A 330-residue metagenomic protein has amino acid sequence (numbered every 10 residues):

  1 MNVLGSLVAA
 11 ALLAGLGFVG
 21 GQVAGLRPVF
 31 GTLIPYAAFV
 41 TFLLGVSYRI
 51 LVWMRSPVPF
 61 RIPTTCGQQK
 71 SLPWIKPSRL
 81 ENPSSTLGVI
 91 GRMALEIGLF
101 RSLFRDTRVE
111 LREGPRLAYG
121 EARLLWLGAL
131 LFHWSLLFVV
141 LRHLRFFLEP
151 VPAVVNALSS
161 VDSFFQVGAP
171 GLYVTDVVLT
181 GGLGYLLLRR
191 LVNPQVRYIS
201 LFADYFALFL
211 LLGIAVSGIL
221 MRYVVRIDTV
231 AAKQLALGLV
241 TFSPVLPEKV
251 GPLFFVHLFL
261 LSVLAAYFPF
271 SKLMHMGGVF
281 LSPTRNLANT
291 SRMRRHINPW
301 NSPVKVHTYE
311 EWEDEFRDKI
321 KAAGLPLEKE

Functional and structural regions predicted by a protein language model:
M1-V8, Q22-V40, P77-L87, G120-W134 (+2 more regions): Membrane-entry segments of alpha-helical transmembrane domains in multi-pass membrane proteins
N2-G67, L237-V256: Long, highly hydrophobic alpha-helical transmembrane signal-anchor segments
G5, G31-I34, A38, L44-S47 (+5 more regions): Short, well-ordered alpha-helical packing segments
A9-F18, R49, V58, T65 (+2 more regions): Long, hydrophobic/aromatic-enriched structural stretches that serve as scaffold segments
G31-V40, T64-S71, G114-A118, Y309-E313 (+1 more regions): Charged, low-complexity, helix/coiled-coil-prone segments
I34-G98, T290-R294: Membrane-interface amphipathic/juxtamembrane segments adjacent to transmembrane helices
V46-R49, W53, I97, L187-R190 (+2 more regions): Generic, well-ordered alpha-helical scaffold segments in large soluble proteins
L103-P252, V256, V263-S291, I297-H307 (+1 more regions): Long, contiguous internal "core" modules enriched in hydrophobic/ aromatic residues
